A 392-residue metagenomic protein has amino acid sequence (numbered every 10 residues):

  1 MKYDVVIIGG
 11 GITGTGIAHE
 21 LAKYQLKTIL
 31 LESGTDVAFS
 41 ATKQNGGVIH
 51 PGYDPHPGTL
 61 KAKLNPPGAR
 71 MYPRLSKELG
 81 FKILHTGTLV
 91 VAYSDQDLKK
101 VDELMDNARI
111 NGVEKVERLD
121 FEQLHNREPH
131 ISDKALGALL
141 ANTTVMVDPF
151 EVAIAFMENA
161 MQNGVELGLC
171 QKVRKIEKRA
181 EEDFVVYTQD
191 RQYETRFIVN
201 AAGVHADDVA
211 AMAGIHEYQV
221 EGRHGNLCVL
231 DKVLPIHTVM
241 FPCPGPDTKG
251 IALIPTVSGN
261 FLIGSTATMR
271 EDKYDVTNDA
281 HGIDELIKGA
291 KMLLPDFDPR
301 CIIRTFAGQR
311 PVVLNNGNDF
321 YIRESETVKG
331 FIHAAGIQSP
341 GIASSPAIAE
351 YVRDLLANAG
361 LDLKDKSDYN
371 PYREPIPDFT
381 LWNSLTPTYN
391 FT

Functional and structural regions predicted by a protein language model:
Y3-L30: N-terminal Rossmann-like FAD-binding beta1-loop-alpha1 element of flavoenzymes
T13, D36, H205: Conserved Rossmann-like nucleotide-cofactor binding loop
G16, I176-E182, V186-G264, T268-H281 (+3 more regions): Flavin-dependent oxidoreductases
K23-Q44: Glycine-rich FAD pyrophosphate-binding loop
G47-R127, L136, G250-I251: Dinucleotide-binding Rossmann-like beta1-alpha1 core, especially the glycine-rich loop that anchors the ADP
K63-P66, Y93-K100, L139-E158, V276-H281 (+2 more regions): Short beta-strand to alpha-helix junction loop
L139, T143-F197: Helical element adjacent to the flavin cofactor pocket in flavoenzyme catalytic cores
V257, T277-T388: C-terminal catalytic lobe of FAD-dependent flavoproteins
